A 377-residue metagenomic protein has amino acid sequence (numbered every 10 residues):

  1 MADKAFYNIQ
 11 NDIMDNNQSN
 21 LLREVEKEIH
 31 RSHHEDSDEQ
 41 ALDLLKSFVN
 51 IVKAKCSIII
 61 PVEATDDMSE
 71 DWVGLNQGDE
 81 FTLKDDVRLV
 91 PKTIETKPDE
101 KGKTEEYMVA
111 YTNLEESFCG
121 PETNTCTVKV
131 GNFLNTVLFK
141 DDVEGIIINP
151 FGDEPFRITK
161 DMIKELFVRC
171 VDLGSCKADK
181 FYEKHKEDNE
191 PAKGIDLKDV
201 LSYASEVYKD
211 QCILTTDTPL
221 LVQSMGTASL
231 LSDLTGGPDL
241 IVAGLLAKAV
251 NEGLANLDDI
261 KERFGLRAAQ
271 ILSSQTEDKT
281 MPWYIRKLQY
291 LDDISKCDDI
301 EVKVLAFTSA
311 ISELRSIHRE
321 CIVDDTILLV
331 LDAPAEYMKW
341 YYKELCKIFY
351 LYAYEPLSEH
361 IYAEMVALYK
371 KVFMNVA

Functional and structural regions predicted by a protein language model:
M1-D188: An interfacial alpha-helical scaffold signature
H185-A377: Active-site helical microenvironments for divalent-metal-assisted chemistry
